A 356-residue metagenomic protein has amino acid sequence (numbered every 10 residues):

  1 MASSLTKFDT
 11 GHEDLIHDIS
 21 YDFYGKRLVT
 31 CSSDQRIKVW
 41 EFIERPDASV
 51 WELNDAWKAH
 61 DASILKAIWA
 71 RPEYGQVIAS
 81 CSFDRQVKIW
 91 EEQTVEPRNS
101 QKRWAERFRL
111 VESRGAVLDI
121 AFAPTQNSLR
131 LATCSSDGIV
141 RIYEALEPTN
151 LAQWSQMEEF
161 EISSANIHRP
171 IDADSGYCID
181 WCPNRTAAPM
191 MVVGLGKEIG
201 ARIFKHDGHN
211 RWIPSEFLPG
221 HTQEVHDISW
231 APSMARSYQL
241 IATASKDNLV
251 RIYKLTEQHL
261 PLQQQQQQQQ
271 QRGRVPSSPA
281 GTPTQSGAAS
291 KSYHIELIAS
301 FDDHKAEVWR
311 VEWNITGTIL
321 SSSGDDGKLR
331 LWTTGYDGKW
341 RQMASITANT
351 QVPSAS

Functional and structural regions predicted by a protein language model:
M1-G11, P46-D61, T94-D119, E147-C182 (+3 more regions): Inter-blade linker and blade-boundary elements of WD-repeat/beta-propeller domains
F8-Q35: Beta-strand-rich domains and repeat architectures in extracellular enzymes and scaffolds, especially beta-propellers
L15, Y24, L53, S63 (+10 more regions): WD40/WD-repeat beta-propeller blade-loop signature
I19-K26, I68-G75, A121-S128, C178-A188 (+2 more regions): Loop/turn segments within WD40 beta-propeller blades
C31-D34, S80-D84, T133-D137, A145 (+4 more regions): Conserved strand-to-loop turn within each blade of WD40 beta-propeller repeats
I37-F42, V87-E92, I120, V140-A145 (+3 more regions): WD40-repeat beta-propellers
V225-Q264: Loop/turn-rich, solvent-exposed surfaces of beta-rich toroidal or solenoidal domains
E312-A355: Blade-level signature of beta-propeller repeat domains, shared across WD40, Kelch, NHL, RCC1 and BNR/Asp-box propellers
